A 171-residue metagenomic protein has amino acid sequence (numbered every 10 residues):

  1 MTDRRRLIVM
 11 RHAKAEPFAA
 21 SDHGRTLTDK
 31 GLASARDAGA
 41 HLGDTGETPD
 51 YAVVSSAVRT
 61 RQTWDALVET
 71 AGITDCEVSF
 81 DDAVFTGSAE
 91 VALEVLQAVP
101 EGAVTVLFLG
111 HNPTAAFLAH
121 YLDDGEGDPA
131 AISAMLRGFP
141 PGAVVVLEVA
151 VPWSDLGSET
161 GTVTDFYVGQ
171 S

Functional and structural regions predicted by a protein language model:
T2-G87, E94, D124-D128, F139-G142: Active-site-proximal alpha-helix that buttresses catalytic centers in soluble enzyme cores
L7, T105-L107, V144: Residue-level preference for the first positions of well-ordered beta-strands
A13-A15, V58, V84, N112-T114 (+2 more regions): Short, flexible active-site-adjacent loop segments at beta-strand->alpha-helix junctions, enriched in small/polar
T45-E47, V99-V104: Glycine-rich phosphate-binding loop signature in dinucleotide/nucleotide-binding domains
L93-V99: Short, surface-exposed amphipathic charged segments that create phosphate/polyanion-binding patches used for binding
A103-G125: A glycine-rich beta-strand to alpha-helix segment that forms a phosphate/ribose-binding loop at ligand/cofactor sites
D123-T162, V168: Domain-level recognition of soluble alpha/beta enzyme cores, biased toward histidine phosphatases/phosphomutases
